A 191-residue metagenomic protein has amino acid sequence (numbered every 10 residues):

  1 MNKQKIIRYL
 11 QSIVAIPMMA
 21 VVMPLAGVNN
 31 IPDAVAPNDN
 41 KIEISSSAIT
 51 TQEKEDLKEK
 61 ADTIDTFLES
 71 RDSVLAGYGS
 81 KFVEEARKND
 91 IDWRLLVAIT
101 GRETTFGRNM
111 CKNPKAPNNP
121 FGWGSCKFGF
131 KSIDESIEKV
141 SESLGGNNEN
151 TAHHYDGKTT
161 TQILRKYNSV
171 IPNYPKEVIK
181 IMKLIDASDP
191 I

Functional and structural regions predicted by a protein language model:
M1-N2, A116: Intrinsically disordered, low-complexity regions enriched in Ser/Pro/Gly/Gln/His and often acidic
N2-A36, G124-I191: Non-catalytic cell-wall polysaccharide-engagement segments
N2-K3, V21-G79, I181-I191: N-terminal export signals and maturation junctions of secreted/periplasmic proteins
I7, Q52, S70, G79-E84 (+5 more regions): Short, flexible coil/linker segments at or flanking structured domains
N38-S47, S73-N89, P120-K127, I163 (+1 more regions): Charged, low-complexity, helix/coiled-coil-prone segments
A48, Q52-L68, L95, G101-G157: Peptidoglycan-targeting cell-wall enzymes and recognition modules
K54-K58, D72-G77, N89-W93, F130-E135 (+1 more regions): Soluble non-cytosolic domains of exported or imported proteins
G79, E84-G101, C111: Mid-length scaffold segments of soluble, non-membrane domains
